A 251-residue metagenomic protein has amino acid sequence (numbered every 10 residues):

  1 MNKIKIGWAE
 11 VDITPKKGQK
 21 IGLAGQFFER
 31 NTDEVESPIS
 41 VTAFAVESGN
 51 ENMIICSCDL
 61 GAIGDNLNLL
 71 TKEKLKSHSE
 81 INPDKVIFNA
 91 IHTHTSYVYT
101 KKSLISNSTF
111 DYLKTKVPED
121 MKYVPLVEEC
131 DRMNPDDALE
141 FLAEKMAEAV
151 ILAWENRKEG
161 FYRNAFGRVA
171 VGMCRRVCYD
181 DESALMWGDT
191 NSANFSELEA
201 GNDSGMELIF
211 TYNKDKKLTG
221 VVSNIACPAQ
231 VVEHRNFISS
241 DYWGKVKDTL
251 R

Functional and structural regions predicted by a protein language model:
M1-R251: Conserved beta-alpha junction segments in alpha/beta enzyme cores
